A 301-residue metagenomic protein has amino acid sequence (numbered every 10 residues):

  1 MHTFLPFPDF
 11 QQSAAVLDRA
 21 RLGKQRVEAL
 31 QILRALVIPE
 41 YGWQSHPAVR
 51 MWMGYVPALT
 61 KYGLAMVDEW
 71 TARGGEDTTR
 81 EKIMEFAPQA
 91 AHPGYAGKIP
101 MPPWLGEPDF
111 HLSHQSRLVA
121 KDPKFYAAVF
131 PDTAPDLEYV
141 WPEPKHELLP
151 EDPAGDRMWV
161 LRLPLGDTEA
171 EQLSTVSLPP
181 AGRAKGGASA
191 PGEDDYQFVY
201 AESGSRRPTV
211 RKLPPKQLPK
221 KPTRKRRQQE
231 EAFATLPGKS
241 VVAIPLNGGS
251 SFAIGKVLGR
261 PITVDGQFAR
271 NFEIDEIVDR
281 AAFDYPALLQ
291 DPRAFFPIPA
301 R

Functional and structural regions predicted by a protein language model:
M1-P153: Expand to "…catalyze enediolate/carbanion chemistry for C-C bond making/breaking, isomerization, decarboxylation
R26, G63, H111-L112, D167 (+3 more regions): Alpha-helix initiation and N-capping motif
A29, H46, W52, M66 (+9 more regions): Generic structural signal of hydrophobic/aromatic residues within well-ordered alpha-helices of folded domains
G42, S174-S177, N247-S250: Glycine-centered flexibility motif
P47, M53, L165, S240 (+1 more regions): Generic secondary-structure microfeatures
A58, G182-G192, E202-R280: Structured alpha/beta reader/binder surfaces that contact nucleic acids or chromatin modification marks
S116, P135, W159-L163, V176 (+1 more regions): Intrinsic-disorder/low-complexity peptide segments enriched for small residues
E151-E202, D265-R301: Contiguous surface segments at macromolecular interaction interfaces
